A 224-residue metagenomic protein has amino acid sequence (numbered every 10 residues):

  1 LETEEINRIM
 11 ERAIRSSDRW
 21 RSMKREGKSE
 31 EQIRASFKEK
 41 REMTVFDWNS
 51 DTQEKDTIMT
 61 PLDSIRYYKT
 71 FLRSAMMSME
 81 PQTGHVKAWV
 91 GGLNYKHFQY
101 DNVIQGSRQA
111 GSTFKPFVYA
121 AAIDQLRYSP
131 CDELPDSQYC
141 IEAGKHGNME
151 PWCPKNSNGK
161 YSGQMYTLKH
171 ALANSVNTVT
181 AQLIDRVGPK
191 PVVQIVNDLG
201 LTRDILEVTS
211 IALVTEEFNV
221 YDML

Functional and structural regions predicted by a protein language model:
L1-K145, N156-S157, K169, Q182 (+1 more regions): Extended, non-catalytic substrate-recognition/exosite surfaces adjacent to catalytic cores, especially in enzymes
E4, Y166, K190-P191: Generic alpha-helical secondary structure signal
K87-A88, G163-Y166, H170, V196-G200: Membrane-targeting and insertion segments and their boundary/processing signals
N94, S162-M165, L172-N177, I184-G188 (+1 more regions): Peptidoglycan glycan-strand catalytic modules in the bacterial/periplasmic cell-wall system
A122-R127, Y139, A173-N177, D185-P189 (+1 more regions): Sec-exported extracytoplasmic/periplasmic mature domains
N148-N156, K160, V187-L224: Mid-domain, small-residue-enriched loop/turn segments at the edges of structured enzyme/sensor domains
